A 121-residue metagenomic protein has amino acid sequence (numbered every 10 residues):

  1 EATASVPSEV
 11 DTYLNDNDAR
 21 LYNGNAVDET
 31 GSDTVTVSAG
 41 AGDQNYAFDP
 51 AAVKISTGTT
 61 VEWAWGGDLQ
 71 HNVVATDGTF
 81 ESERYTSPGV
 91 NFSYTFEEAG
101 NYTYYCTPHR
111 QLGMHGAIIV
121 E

Functional and structural regions predicted by a protein language model:
A2-E29, T86-E121: Extracellular/periplasmic metallocenter environments
T30-T57: N-terminal edge beta-strand
A41, T59, W65-G67, D77 (+3 more regions): A mature extracytoplasmic/lumenal domain signature
N45-V53, W65, C106, R110: Extracytoplasmic/periplasmic, Sec-exported soluble proteins
P50-D68, N91-F96: Beta-strand cores of secreted/periplasmic/IMS beta-sandwich domains, seen most often in copper-related folds
T60, Q70-N72, H115: Exposed beta-strand and adjacent loop surfaces of beta-rich binding modules that mediate intermolecular recognition
G66-P88: Histidine- and aromatic-enriched segments that form or immediately flank copper-ligand environments
